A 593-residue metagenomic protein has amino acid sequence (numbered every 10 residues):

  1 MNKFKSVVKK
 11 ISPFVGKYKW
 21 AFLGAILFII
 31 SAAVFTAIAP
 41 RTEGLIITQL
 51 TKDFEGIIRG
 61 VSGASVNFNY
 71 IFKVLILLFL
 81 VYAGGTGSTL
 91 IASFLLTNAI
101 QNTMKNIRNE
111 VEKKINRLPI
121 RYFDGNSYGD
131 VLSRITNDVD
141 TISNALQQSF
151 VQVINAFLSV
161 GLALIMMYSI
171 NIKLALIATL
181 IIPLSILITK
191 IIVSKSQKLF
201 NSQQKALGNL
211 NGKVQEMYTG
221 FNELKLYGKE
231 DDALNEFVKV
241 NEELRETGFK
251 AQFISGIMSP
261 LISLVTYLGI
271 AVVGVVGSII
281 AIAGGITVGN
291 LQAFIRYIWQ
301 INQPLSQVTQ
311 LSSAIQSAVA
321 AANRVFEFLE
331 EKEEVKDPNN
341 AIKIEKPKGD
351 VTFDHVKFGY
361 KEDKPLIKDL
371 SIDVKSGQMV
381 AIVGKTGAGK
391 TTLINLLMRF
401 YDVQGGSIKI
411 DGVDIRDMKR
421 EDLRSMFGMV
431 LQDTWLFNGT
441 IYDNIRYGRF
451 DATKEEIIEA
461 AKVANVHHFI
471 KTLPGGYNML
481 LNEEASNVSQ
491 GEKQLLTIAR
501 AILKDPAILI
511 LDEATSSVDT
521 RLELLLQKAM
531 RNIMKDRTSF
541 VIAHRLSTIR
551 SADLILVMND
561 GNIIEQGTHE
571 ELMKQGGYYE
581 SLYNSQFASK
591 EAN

Functional and structural regions predicted by a protein language model:
M1, Q101, N109-S133, N137-V139 (+6 more regions): Short intracellular "coupling" helices and adjacent cytoplasmic loop segments at the cytosolic face of multi-pass
F4, L27-F28, F35-T51, E55 (+10 more regions): Juxtamembrane helix-loop junctions of ABC transporter transmembrane domains
F4-K19, V131: A short amphipathic helical element positioned immediately N-terminal to and/or at the very start of a transmembrane
K17, A21-V34, V81, Q148-S202 (+2 more regions): Transmembrane helices of ABC transporter permease
F22-S88, S169-K173, G284-V288: Transmembrane helix-loop-helix hairpins at lipid-water interfaces of multipass membrane proteins, especially the type-1
I120-R121, V139-L146, F150, I154 (+7 more regions): An intracellular "coupling" helix at the cytosolic face of ABC transporter transmembrane type-1 domains
M166-L180, K250-N323, F328-L329: Helix-loop-helix
E330, D337-P338, I344-N593: ABC-type nucleotide-binding domain
